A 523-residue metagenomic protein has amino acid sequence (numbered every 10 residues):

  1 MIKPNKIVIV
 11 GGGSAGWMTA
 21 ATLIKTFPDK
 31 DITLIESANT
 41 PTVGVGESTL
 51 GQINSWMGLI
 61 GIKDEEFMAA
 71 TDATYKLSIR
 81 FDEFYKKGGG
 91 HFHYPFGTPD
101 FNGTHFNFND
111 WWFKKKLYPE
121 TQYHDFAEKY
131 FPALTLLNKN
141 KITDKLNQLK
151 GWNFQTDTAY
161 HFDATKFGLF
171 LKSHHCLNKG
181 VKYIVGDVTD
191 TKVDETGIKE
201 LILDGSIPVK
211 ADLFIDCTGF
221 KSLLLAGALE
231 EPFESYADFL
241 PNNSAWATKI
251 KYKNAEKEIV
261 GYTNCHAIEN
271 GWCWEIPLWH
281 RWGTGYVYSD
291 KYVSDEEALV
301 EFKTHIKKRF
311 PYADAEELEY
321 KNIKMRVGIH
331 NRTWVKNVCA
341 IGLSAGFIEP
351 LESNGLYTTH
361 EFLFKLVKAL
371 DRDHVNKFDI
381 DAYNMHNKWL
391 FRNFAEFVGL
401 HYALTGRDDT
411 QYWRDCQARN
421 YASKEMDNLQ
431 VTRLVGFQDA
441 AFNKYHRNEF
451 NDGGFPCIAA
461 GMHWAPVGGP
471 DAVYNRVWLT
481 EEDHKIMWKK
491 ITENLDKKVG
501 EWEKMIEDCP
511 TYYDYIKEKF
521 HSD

Functional and structural regions predicted by a protein language model:
N5-K30: N-terminal Rossmann-like FAD-binding beta1-loop-alpha1 element of flavoenzymes
I24-V45: Glycine-rich FAD pyrophosphate-binding loop
V45-L137: Dinucleotide-binding Rossmann-like beta1-alpha1 core, especially the glycine-rich loop that anchors the ADP
L149-A298, L363: Predominantly flavin-linked oxidoreductase catalytic cores and closely associated redox partners
A267-K324, G346-Y357, A369-R372, N376: Conserved FAD/dinucleotide-binding core of flavoprotein oxidoreductases
K321-A340, G346: FAD-binding beta-loop-beta segment adjacent to the flavin cofactor pocket
K368-D523: Long, low-complexity C-terminal extensions of enzymes
